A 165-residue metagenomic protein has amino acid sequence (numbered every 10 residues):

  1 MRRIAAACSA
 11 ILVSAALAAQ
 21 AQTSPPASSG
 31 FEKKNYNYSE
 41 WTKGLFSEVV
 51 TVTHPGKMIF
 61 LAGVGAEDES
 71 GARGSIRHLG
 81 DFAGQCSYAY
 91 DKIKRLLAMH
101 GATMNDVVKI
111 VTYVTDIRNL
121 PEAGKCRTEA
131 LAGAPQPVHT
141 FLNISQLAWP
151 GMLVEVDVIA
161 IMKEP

Functional and structural regions predicted by a protein language model:
R3-C8, L12-D91, R95-V108, T115-P165: N-terminal presequence-like segments and the immediate start of the first folded domain
